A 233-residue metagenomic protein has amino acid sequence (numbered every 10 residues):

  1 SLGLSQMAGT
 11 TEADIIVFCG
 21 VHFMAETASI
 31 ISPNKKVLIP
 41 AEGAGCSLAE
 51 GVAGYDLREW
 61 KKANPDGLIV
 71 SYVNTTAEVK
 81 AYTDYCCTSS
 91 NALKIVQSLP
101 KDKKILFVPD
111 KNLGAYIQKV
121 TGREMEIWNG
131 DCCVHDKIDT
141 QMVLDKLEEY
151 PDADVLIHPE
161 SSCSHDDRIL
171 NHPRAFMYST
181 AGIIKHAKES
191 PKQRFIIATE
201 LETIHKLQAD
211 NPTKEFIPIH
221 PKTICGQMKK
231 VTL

Functional and structural regions predicted by a protein language model:
S1-I157, S162-I197, T203-I204, Q208-P212 (+1 more regions): Active-site loop-to-helix "anion-binding N-cap" substructures in soluble metabolic enzymes
